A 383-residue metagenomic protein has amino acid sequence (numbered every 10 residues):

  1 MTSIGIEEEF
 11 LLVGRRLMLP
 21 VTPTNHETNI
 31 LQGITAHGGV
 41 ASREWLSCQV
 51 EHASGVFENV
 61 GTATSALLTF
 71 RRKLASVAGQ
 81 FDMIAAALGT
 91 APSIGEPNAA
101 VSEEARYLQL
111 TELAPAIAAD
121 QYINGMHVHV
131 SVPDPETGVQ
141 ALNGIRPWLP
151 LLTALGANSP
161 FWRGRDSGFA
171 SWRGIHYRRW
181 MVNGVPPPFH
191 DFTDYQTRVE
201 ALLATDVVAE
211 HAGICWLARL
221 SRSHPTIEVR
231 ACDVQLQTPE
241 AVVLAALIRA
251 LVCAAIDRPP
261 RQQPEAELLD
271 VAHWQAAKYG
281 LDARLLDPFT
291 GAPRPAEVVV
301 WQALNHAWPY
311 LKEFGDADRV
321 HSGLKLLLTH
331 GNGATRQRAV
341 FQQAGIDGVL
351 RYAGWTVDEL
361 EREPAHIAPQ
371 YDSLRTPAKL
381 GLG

Functional and structural regions predicted by a protein language model:
M1-F81, E96, L110, Y177-G383: C-terminal accessory/tail domains of diverse enzymes
D82-A99, D166: Short, glycine/charge-rich beta-strand/loop segments that flank catalytic centers and engage negatively charged groups
P92-G95, S159-A170, Q262-D270: Short proline/glycine- and acidic-rich turn/helix-capping motifs at secondary-structure junctions
E104-G125: Acidic, His- and aromatic-enriched active-site or binding-groove loops in soluble protein domains that engage sugars
E104-T111, V132-T153, L236-R249: Helical (often loop-to-helix) elements that flank the catalytic cores of nucleotide-handling enzymes
Q121-I123, E136, H224-T226: Coil-to-beta-strand transition motifs
V128: An acidic/histidine-cluster motif and surrounding catalytic segment that typifies divalent-metal-assisted enzyme active
D134, L142-F189: An exposed, glycine/acidic-rich loop-and-rim segment of catalytic or binding clefts
